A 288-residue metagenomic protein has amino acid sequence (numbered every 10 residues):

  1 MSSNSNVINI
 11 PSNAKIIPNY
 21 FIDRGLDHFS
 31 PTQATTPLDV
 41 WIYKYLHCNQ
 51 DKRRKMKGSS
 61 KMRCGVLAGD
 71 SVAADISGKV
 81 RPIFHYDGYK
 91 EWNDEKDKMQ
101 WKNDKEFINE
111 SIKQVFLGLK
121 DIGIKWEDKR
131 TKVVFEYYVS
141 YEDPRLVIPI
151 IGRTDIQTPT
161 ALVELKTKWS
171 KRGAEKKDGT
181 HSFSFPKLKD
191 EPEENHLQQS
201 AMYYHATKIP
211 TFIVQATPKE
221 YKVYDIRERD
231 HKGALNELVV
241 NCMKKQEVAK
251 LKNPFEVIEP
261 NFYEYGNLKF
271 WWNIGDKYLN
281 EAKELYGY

Functional and structural regions predicted by a protein language model:
M1-R153, K283, Y288: Metal-dependent nuclease catalytic cores that hydrolyze phosphodiester bonds in DNA/RNA, characterized by
A68, G152-P186, Y203: Conserved catalytic cores of phosphodiester-cleaving nucleases, focusing on short active-site segments
A74, G78, W169-K171, T217-E220: Short loop/turn segments at secondary-structure transitions that flank enzyme active sites
S77, T158-A161, A206-P210: Short glycine/proline-enriched coil/turn segments at helix->beta-strand junctions
N103, P192, H205-Y288: Metal-dependent nuclease catalytic regions and adjoining charged, substrate-binding loops involved in nucleic-acid end
Y137-V139, L165-T167, Q215: Short, structured patches in soluble enzyme cores that scaffold and shape functional sites
V147-P149, T160, K219: Glycine-centered tight beta-turn/hairpin loop motif at sheet-sheet or coil-to-beta transitions
E175-T217: Catalytic cores of nucleic-acid endonucleases
